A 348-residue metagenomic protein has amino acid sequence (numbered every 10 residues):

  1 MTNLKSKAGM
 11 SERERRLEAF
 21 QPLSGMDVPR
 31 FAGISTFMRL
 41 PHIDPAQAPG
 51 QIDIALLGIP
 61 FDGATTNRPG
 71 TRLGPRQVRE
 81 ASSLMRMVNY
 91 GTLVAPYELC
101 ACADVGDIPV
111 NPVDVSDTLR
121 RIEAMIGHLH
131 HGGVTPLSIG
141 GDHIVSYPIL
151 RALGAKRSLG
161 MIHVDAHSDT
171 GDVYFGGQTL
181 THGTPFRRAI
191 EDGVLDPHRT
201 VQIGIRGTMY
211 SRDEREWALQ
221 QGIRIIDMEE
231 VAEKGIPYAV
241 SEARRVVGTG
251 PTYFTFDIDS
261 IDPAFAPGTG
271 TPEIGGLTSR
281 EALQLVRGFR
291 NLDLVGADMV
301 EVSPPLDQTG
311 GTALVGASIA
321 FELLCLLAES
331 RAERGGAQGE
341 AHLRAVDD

Functional and structural regions predicted by a protein language model:
T2-D348: Conserved alpha-helical scaffold segments that buttress catalytic/binding sites
